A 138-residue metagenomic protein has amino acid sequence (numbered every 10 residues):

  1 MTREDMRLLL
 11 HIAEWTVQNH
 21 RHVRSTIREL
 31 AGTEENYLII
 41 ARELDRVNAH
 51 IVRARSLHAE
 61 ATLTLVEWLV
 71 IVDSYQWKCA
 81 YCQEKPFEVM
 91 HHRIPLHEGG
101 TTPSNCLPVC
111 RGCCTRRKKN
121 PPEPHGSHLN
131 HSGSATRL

Functional and structural regions predicted by a protein language model:
M1-E4, S127-L138: Short intrinsically disordered terminal tails
M1-H50, N105: BZIP DNA-binding basic region
Y37, A41, E60, I71 (+1 more regions): Residue-level marker of regulatory loop/turn positions in helix-turn-helix DNA-binding domains and in histidine
D45, V72-Q76, T102-C106: Short metal-coordination and nucleic-acid-contact micro-motifs, chiefly zinc-binding Cys/His arrays
R53-A54: Intrinsically disordered, low-complexity regulatory regions
A59-V89, C110: Short cysteine-rich loop/turn motifs with clustered Cys
A80-P108, P121: Histidine-centered nuclease catalytic patch
C106-H131: Short Cys/His-centered divalent metal-binding micro-motifs
